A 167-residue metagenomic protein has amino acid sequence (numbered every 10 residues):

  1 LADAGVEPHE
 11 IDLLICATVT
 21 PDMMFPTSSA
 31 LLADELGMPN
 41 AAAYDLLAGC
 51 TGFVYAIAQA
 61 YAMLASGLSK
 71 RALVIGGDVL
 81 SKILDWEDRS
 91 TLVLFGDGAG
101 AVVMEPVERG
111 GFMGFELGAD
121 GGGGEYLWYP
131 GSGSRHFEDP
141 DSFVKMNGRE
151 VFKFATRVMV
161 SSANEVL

Functional and structural regions predicted by a protein language model:
L1-D12, S162-L167: Phosphate/pyrophosphate-binding loops at sites that engage ATP/ADP/AMP, CoA/4′-phosphopantetheine, polyphosphate
I11-L14, L32, A56, A60 (+4 more regions): Buried hydrophobic positions in well-ordered alpha/beta secondary-structure cores of metabolic enzymes
A17, L47, A72-D78, F95-G96 (+2 more regions): Short beta-strand segments
V19-A72: Conserved catalytic cysteine-centered active-site region of acyl-thioester-dependent Claisen-condensing enzymes
D22-F25, V54-Y55, L80-L84, G121-G124: Short, well-ordered, mixed-charge alpha-helical segments that flank or form enzyme active sites
Q59-A60, L68-K82, R157, S161 (+1 more regions): Non-catalytic structural scaffold of enzyme domains
A65-A99: Flexible, glycine-rich active-site loops centered on histidine and acidic residues that chelate a metal or position
D88-K153, R157, S161-N164: Condensing-enzyme catalytic core mediating Claisen C-C bond formation in acyl metabolism
